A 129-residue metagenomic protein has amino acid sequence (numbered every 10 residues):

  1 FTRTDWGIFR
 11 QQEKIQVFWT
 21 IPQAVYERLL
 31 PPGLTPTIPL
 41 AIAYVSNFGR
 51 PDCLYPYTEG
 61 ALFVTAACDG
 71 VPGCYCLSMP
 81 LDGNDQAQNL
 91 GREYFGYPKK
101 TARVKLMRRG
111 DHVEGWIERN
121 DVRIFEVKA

Functional and structural regions predicted by a protein language model:
F1-P51, Y55-P56: Hydrophobic, proline/glycine-rich low-complexity stretches
L29-L30, L34, L40, L54 (+5 more regions): Generic detector of leucine side chains in alpha-helical contexts
E59-T65: Aromatic/basic-lined ligand-recognition segments that form π-stacking hydrophobic pockets flanked by Lys/Arg to engage
T65-A67, E118: A generic structural motif
A67-D69, P80-L81: Divalent metal-cofactor coordination and adjacent catalytic microenvironments
C74-A129: Internal, well-folded beta-alpha domain core
